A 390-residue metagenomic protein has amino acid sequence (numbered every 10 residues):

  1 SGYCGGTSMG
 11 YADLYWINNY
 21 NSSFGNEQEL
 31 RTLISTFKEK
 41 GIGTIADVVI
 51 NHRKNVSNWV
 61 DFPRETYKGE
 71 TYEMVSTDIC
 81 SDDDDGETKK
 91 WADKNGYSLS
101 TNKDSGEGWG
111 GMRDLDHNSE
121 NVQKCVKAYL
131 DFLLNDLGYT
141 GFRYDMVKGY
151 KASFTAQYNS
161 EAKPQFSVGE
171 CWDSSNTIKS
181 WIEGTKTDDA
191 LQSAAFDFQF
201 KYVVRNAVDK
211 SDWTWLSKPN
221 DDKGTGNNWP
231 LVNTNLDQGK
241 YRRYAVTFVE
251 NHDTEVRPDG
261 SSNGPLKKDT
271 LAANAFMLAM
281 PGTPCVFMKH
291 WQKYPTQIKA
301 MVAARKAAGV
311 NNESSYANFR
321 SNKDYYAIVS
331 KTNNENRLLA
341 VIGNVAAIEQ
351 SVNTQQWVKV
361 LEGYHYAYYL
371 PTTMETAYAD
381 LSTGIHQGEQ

Functional and structural regions predicted by a protein language model:
S1-W109, L115, K148-G169, S174-S175: Acidic/aromatic-lined carbohydrate-recognition and catalytic surfaces of CAZymes acting on diverse glycans
C4-A12, N18, I34-T36, G41-I42 (+2 more regions): Active-site-proximal helices and loops of the catalytic beta/alpha 8
S23-F24, E120-N121, G264: Residue-level marker of alpha-helix boundaries and capping positions
K103-N118, D136, N251-P258: Short glycine/proline-rich turn/loop motifs
G108, M112, D116-S119, Y144 (+2 more regions): Residues at structural and domain junctions
H117-Y129: Alpha-helical scaffold elements lining the catalytic groove of polysaccharide deacetylases
